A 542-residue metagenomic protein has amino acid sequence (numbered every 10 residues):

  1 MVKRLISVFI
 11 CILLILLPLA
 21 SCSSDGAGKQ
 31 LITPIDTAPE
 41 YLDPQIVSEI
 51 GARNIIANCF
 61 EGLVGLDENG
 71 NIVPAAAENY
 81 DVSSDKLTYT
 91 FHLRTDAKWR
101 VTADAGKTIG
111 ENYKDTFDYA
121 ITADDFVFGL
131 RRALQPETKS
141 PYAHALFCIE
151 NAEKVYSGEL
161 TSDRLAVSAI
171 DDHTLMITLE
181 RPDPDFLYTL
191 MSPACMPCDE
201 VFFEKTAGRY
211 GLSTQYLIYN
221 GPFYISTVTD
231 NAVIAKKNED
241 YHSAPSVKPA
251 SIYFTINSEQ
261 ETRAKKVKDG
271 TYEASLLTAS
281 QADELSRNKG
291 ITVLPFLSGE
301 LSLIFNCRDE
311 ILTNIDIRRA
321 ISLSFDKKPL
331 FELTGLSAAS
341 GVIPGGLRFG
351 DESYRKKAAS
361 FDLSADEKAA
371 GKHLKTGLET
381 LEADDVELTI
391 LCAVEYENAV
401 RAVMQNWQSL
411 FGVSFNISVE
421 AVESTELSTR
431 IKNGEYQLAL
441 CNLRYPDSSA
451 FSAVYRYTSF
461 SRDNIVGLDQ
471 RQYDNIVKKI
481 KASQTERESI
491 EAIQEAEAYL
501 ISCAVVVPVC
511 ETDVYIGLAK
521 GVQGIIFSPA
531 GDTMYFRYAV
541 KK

Functional and structural regions predicted by a protein language model:
P34-S84, I218: N-terminal lobe/hinge region of extracytoplasmic solute-binding protein
D124-F126, D172-T178, P249-S251, D269 (+3 more regions): Alpha-helical secondary-structure segments
G158-T174, T178-S251, E259-E261: Gly/Pro-rich hinge or "lid" segments in bacterial periplasmic/extracellular proteins
S226-K236, Y253-R308: Extracellular/periplasmic solute-recognition and catalytic clefts
D230, K375-Y445, V514: Ligand/substrate-recognition segments at binding pockets and active sites
L336-G377, E397: Structural transition elements
D362-L363, S414-L427, S452-K520, K542: Extracytoplasmic/peripheral linker and loop segments enriched in polar/acidic and small residues with frequent Thr/Pro
L518-K542: Long beta-strand-rich cores associated with HINT superfamily self-processing modules
